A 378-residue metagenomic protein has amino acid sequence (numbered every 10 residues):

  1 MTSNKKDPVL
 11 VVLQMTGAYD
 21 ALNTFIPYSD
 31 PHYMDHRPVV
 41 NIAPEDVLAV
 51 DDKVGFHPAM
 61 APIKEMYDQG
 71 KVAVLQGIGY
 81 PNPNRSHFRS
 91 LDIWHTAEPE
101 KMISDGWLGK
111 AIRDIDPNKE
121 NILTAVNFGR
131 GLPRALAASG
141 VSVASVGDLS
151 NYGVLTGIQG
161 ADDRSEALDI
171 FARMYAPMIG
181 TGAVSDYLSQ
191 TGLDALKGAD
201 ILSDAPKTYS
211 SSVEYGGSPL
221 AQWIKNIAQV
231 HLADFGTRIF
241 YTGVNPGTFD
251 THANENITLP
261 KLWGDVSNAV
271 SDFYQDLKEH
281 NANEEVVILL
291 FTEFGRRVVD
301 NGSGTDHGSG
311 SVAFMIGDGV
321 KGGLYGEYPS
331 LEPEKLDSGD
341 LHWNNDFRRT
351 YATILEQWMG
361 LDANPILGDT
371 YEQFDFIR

Functional and structural regions predicted by a protein language model:
M1-H280, V299, V312, I316-R378: Feature for exported/extracytoplasmic and membrane-associated proteins, marking the mature portion
V270, Y274-G302, H307: Metal-dependent active-site segment of extracytoplasmic phospho-/sulfohydrolases and closely related
